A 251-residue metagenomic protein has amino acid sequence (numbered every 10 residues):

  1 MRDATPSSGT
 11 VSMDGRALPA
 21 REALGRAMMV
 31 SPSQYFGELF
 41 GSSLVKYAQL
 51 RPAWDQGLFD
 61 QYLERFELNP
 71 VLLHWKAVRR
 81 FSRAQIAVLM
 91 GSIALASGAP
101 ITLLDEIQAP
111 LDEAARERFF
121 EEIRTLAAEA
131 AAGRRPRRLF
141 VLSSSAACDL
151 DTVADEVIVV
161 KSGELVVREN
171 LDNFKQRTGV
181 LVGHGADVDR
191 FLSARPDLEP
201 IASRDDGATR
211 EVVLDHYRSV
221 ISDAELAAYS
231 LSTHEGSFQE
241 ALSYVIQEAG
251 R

Functional and structural regions predicted by a protein language model:
M1-L50: ABC ATPase nucleotide-binding domain signature region
V30-L89: ABC-family P-loop ATPase nucleotide-binding domains
G98-P100: A residue-level structural signal marking coil residues immediately N-terminal to beta-strands within the ABC ATPase
L103-I107: Walker B catalytic motif
E113-A114: Helix N-cap at the start of a conserved alpha-helix in ABC-type nucleotide-binding domains
F120, A127-V141, S145-L214: ABC transporter nucleotide-binding domain
D206-R251: C-terminal coupling/interaction segments
